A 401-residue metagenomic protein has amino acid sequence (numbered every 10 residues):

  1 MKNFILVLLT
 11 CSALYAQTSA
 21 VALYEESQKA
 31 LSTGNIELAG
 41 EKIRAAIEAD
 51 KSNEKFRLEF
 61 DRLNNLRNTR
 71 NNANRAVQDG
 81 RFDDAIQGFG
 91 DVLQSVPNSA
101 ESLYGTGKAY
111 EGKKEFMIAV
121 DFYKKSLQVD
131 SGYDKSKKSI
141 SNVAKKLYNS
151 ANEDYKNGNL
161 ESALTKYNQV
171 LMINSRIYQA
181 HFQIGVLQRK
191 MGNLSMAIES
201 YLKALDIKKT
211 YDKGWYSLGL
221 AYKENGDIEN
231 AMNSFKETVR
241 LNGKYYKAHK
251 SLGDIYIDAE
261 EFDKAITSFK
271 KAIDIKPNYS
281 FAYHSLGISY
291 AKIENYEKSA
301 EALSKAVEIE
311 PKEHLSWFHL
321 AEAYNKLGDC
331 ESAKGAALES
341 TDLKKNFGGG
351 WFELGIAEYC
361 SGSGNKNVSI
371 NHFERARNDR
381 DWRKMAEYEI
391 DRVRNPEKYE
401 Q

Functional and structural regions predicted by a protein language model:
A20-V21, E54, L66, A100-E101 (+9 more regions): Helix-start (N-cap) detector for alpha-helical repeat units in TPR-like alpha-solenoids, especially tetratricopeptide
S32, L66, Q78, G112 (+9 more regions): Register position in tetratricopeptide repeats
A49, S95, V129, I173 (+6 more regions): Structural marker of alpha-solenoid helical repeat scaffolds
E59, G105, S139-N142, N149 (+10 more regions): Canonical tetratricopeptide repeat
N149-E153, N157, I356-Q401: Terminal, low-structured helical/coil segments at or just beyond the last alpha-helical repeat
